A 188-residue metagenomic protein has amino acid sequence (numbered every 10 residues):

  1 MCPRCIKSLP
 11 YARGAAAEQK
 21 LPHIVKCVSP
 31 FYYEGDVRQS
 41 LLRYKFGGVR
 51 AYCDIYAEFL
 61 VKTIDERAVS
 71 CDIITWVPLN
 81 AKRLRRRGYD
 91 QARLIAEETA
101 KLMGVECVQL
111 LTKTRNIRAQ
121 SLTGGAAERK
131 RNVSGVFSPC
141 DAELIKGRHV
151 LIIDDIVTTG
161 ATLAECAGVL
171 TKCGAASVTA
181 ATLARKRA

Functional and structural regions predicted by a protein language model:
M1-A188: Glycine-rich phosphate/pyrophosphate-handling loop used in enzymes and phosphotransfer proteins
